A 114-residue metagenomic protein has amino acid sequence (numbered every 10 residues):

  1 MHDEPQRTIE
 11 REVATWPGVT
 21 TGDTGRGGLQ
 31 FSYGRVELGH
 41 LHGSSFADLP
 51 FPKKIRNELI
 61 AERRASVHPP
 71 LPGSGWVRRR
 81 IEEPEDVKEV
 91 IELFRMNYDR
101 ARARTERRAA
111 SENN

Functional and structural regions predicted by a protein language model:
M1-N114: Charge-dense, helix-prone N-terminal extensions
